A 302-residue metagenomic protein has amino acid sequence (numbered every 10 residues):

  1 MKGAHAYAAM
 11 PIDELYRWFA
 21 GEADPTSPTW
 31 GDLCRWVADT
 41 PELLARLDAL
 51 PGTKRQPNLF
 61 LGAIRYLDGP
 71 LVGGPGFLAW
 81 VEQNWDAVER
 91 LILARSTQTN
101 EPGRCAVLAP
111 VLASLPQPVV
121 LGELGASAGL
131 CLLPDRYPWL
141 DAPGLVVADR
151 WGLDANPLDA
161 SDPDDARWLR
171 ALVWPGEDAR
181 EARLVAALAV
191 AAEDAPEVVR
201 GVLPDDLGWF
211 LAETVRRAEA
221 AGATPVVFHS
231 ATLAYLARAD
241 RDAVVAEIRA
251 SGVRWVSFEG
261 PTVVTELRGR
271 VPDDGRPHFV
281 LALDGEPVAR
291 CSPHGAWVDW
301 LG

Functional and structural regions predicted by a protein language model:
M1-A49: Non-catalytic accessory regions outside enzyme or core folds
R35, P41-P118, L130-Y137: Class I SAM-dependent methyltransferase Rossmann-like catalytic core, especially the SAM/SAH-binding loop
R46, L50-G52, G69-P70, R95-T99 (+4 more regions): Class I S-adenosyl-L-methionine-dependent methyltransferase module
P51, R55-A63, L145-D149, P196 (+3 more regions): C-terminal His-loop and adjacent cap/lid subdomain of alpha/beta-hydrolase
G201, F228-S230, F258: Generic beta-strand/beta-sheet core signal
T224-R238: A short SAM/SAH-binding and catalytic strip from SAM-dependent methyltransferases
A234-L283: C-terminal substrate-binding/active-site "lid" region of AdoMet-derived donor-dependent transferases
R270-G302: A cross-taxonomic marker for long C-terminal extensions/tails that follow the last structured domain
